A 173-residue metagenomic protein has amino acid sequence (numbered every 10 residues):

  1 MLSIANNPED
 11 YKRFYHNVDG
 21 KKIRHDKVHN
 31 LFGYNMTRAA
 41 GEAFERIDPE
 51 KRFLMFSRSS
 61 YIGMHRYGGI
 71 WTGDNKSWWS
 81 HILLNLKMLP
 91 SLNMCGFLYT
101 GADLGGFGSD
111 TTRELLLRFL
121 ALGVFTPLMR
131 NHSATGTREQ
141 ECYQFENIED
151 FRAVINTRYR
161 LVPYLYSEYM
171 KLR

Functional and structural regions predicted by a protein language model:
M1-R173: Catalytic-domain carbohydrate-binding cleft regions of carbohydrate-active enzymes
